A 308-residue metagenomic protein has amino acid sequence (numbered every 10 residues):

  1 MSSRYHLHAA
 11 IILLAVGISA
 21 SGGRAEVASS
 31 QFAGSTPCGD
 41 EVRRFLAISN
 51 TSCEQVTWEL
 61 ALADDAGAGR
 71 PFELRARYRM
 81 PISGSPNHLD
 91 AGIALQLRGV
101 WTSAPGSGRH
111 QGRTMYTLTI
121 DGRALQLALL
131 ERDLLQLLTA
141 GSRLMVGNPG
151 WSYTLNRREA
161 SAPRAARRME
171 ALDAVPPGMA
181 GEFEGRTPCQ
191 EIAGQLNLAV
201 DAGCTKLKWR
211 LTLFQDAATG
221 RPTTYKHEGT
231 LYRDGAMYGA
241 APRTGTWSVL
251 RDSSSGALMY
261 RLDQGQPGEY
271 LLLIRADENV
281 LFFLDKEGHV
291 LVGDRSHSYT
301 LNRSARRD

Functional and structural regions predicted by a protein language model:
M1-A10: Bacterial N-terminal signal peptides that target proteins for export
S3-R4, A20-G22: Compositionally biased regions
A9-S19: Bacterial N-terminal signal peptides
S21-D308: Lipid interaction determinants
